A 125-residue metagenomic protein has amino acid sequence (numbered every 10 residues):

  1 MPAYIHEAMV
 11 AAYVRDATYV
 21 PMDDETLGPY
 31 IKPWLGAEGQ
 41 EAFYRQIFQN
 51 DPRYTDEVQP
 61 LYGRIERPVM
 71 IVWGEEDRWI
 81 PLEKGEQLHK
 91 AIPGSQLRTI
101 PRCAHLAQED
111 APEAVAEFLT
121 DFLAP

Functional and structural regions predicted by a protein language model:
M1-K32, E41-R45: Helix-rich cap/lid subdomain of alpha/beta-hydrolase
Y4, P33, R64, A91 (+1 more regions): Conserved catalytic core of Hanks-type protein kinase domains
R15-T18, L35-G36, P93, A124: Residues at helix-coil transition
D24, L35-K90, T99: Conserved serine/cysteine hydrolase catalytic core
G94-P125: Catalytic active-site module of serine/aspartate enzymes centered on a nucleophile-bearing elbow/loop
